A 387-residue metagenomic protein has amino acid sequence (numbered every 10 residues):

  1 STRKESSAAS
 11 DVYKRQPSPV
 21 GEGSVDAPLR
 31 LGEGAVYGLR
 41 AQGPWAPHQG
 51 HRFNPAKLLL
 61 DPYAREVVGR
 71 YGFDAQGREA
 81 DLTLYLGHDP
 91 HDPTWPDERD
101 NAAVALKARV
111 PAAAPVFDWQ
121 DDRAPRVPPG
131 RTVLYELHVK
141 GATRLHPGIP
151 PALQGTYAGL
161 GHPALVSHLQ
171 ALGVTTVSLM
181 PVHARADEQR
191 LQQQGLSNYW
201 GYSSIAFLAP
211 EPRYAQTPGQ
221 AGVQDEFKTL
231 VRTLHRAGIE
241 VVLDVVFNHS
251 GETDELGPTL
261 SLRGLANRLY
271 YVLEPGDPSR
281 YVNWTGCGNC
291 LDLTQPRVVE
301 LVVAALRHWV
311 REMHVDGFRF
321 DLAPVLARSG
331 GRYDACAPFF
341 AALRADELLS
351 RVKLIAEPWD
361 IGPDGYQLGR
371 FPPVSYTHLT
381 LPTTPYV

Functional and structural regions predicted by a protein language model:
S1-Q16, H378, T383-V387: Single conserved hydrophobic/aromatic residue that forms the stacking wall/gate of nucleotide- or nucleobase-binding
V20-E22, L29-E136, L145-A152: The feature marks proteins involved in alpha-glucan
G23-D26, P115-D122, G161-L165, P338-A342: Short alpha-helical segments and helix-capping/turn motifs at coil-helix boundaries
P28-L31, A102, A124-P128, L169 (+3 more regions): A general structural signal for short secondary-structure junctions and capping/turn motifs
P90-H91, N101, H138-H314, R319-A345: Substrate-binding/active-site clefts of carbohydrate-active enzymes
A105, H314, S329-G330, D334-L379 (+1 more regions): Conserved alpha/beta catalytic core and glycan-binding cleft of carbohydrate-active enzymes
